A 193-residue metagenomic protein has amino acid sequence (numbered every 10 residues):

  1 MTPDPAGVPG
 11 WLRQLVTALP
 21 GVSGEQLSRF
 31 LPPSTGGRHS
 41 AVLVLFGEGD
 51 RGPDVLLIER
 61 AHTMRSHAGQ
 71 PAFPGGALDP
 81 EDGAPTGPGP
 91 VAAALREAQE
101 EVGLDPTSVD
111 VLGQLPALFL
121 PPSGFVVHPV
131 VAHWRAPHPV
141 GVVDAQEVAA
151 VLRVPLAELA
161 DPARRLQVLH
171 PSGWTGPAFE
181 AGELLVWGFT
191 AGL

Functional and structural regions predicted by a protein language model:
M1-F73, A77-H138, L159, L169-L193: N-terminal leader/linker segments that precede catalytic domains of diphosphate-processing enzymes
V142-T175: Amphipathic alpha-helical blocks and their helix-capping loop/short-beta junctions
